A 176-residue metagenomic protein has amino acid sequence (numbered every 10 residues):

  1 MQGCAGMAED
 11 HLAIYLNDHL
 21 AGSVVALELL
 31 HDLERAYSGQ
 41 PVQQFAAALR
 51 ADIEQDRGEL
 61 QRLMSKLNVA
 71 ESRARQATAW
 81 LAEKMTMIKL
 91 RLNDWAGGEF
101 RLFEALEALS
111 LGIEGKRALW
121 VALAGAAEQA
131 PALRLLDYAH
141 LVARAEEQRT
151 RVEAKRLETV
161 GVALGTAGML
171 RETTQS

Functional and structural regions predicted by a protein language model:
Q2-D10, R73-F103, E172, S176: Alpha-helical membrane-targeting segments
Q2-H19, V42: Disorder-to-helix initiation segments
L16-L30, E83-A130: Acidic/histidine-rich alpha-helical segments that form the ligand environment of transition-metal centers
N17, Q43-A51, R75, E107 (+1 more regions): Short, charged, amphipathic alpha-helical segments
L20, L27, E34, R50 (+5 more regions): Heptad-repeat amphipathic alpha-helical coiled-coil interaction surface used for oligomerization/assembly
D32-Q44, L67-N68, L123-A139: Inter-helical turn/loop segments and adjacent helix faces that build the functional surface of alpha-helical bundle
Q44-K84: Conserved alpha-helical segments that form or flank metal/cofactor-binding pockets of metalloenzymes
L109-S176: Preference for long, well-ordered alpha-helical segments
